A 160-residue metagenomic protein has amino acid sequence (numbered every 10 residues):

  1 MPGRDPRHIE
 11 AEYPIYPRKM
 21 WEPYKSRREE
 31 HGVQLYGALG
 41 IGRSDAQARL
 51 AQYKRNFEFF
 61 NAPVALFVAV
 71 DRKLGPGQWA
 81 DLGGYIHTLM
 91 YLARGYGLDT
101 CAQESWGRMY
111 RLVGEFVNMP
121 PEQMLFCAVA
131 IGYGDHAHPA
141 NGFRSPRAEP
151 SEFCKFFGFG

Functional and structural regions predicted by a protein language model:
M1-G160: Acidic, surface-exposed loops and disordered segments
